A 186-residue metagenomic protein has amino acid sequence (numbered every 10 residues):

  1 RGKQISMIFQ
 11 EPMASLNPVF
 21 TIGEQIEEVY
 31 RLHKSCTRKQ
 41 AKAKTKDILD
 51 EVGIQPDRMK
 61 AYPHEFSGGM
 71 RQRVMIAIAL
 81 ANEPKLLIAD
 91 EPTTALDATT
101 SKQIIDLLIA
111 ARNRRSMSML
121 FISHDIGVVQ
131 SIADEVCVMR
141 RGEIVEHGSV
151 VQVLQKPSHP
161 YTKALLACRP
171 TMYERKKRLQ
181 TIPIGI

Functional and structural regions predicted by a protein language model:
Q40-D57, L166-A167: Conserved ABC ATPase "signature" region
Q55, M59, S149-I186: Short catalytic/signature loops enriched in Gly
A81-K85: A short, proline-enriched helix->beta-strand linker immediately N-terminal to the Walker B motif in ABC-type P-loop
K102-R115, G127: Helical segment within the ABC ATPase nucleotide-binding domain
V129-S131: A short, surface-exposed alpha-helical micro-motif characterized by mixed small hydrophobic and charged/polar residues
E135, H147: Short, glycine/charged-rich "phosphate-handling" switch motifs in NTP-dependent and phosphotransfer domains
